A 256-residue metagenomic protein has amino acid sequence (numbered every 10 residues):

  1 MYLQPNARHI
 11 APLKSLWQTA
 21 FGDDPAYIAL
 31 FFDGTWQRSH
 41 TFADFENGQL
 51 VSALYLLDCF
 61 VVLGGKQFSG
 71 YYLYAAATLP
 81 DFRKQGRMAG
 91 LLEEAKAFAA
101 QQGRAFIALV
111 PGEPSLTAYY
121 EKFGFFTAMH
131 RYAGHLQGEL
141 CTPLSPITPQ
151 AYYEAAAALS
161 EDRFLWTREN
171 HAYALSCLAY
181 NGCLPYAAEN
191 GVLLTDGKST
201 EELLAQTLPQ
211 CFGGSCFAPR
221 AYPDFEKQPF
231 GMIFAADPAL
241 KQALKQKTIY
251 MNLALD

Functional and structural regions predicted by a protein language model:
A7-L16, I147-D162, Q246-T248: A short, well-structured alpha-helix characteristic of acyl/acetyltransferase catalytic modules
I10, S15-L63, A158-A188: Active-site rim helix/loop that mediates acceptor-substrate recognition in acyltransferases
A43, Q49-F60, G70-A77, A108 (+1 more regions): Conserved beta-strand in the GNAT
T78, K84-A97, L203-G213: Conserved acetyl-CoA-binding loop-helix of GNAT-fold acetyltransferases
L92, A99-G112, G213-P223: Conserved GNAT acetyl-CoA-binding A-motif
A95, R104-Y132: Long, hydrophobic, well-ordered secondary-structure blocks that form the structural core and pocket-lining surfaces
E121-L140, E189-D256: Active-site/acyl-donor-binding loops of N-acyltransferases
F123-L204: Amide-forming acyltransferase catalytic core, primarily the GNAT-like/NAT-type and related acyltransferase folds
